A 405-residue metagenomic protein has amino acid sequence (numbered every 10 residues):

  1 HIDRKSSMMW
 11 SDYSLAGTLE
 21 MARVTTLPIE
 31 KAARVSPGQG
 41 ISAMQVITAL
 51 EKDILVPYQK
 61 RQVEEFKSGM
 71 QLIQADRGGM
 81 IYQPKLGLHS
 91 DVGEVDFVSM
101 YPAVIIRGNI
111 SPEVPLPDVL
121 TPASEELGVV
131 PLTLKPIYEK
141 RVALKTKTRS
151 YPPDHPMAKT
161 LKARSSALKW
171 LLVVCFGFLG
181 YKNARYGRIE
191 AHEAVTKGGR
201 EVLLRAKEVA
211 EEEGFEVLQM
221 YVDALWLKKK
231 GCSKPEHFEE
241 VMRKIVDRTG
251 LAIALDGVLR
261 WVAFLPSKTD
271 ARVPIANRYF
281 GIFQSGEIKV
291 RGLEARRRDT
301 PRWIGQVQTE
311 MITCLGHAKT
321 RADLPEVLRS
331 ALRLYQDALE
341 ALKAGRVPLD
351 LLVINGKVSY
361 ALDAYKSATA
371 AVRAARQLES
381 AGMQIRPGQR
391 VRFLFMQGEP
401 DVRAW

Functional and structural regions predicted by a protein language model:
H1-A32, L171: Metal-dependent phosphoesterase core characteristic of DEDDh/y 3'-5' exonuclease domains
M21, T25-G108, E113-L116, P156 (+5 more regions): DNA-dependent DNA polymerase catalytic subunits
M100-Y151, H155, K169, V174 (+2 more regions): Metal-dependent catalytic core segments for phosphate chemistry
T133, I137, R164, L168 (+1 more regions): Amphipathic alpha-helix face/heptad-repeat signature
V142, V173-G180, R200, L204-E211: Amphipathic, well-packed alpha-helical segments that form the structural scaffold of globular domains
K159-Y181, F215-E216: Core structural elements
F178-K197: Gly-rich Lys/Arg/Thr-decorated short loops/hinges at beta-loop-alpha junctions or inter-strand turns that position
